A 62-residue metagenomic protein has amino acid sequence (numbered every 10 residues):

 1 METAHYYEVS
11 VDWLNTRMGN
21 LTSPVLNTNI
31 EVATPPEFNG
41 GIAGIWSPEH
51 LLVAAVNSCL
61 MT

Functional and structural regions predicted by a protein language model:
M1-A54: Extended beta-strand/beta-hairpin segments
A55-S58, T62: Conserved ATP-binding N-box helix of the HATPase_c
